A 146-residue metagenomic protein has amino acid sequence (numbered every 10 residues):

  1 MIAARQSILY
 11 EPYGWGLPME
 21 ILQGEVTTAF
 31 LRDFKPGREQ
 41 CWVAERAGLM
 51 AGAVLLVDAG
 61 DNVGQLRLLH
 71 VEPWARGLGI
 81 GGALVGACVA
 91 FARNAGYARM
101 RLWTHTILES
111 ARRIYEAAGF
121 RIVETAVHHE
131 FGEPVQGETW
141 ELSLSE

Functional and structural regions predicted by a protein language model:
I2-W74, G82-A87, F91, A95 (+2 more regions): Acetyl-CoA-dependent GNAT
E11, A98-E146: C-terminal "cap" of GNAT-fold acetyltransferases
G79: Glycine-rich phosphate-binding loop
